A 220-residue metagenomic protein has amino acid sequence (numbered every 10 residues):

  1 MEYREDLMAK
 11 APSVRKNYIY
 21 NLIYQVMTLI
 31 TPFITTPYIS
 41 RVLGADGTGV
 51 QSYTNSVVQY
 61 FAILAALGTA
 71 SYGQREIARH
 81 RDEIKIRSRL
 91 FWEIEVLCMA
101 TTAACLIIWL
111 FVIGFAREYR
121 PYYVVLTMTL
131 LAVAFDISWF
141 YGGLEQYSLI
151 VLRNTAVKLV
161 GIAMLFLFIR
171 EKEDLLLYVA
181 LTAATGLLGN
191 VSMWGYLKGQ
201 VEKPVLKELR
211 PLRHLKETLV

Functional and structural regions predicted by a protein language model:
M1-K10, V14, S148-V151, L175-T182 (+1 more regions): Interhelical loop/hinge segments that connect adjacent transmembrane helices in multipass membrane
R4-L7, A11-P12, L43-G47, F61-V96 (+1 more regions): Transmembrane-helix boundary and interhelical linker motifs in polytopic inner-membrane proteins
S13-A70, I162, V220: Signature of the first transmembrane helix
V14-R15, S52, I84-M99, F111 (+2 more regions): Interfacial transmembrane-helix starts/ends
Q25, L29, S56-Q59, T102 (+3 more regions): Residue-level recognition of pore/gate-forming positions within transmembrane alpha-helices of multi-pass
S40-T48, G114-R120, L144-L149, T155 (+1 more regions): Membrane-interface helix-loop junctions in multi-pass transport and translocation proteins
Y60, L64, M99, L110-F111 (+2 more regions): Alpha-helical transmembrane segments of multi-pass membrane proteins
R79-R81, L130-N154: Membrane-interface junctions at transmembrane-helix termini in multi-pass inner-membrane proteins
